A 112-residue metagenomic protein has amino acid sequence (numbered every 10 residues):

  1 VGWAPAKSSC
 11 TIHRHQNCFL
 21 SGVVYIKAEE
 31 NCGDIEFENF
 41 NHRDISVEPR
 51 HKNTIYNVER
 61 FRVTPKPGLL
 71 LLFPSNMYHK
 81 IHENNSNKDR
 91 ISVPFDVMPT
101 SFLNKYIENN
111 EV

Functional and structural regions predicted by a protein language model:
G2-L72, H82, D89, P99-E111: Catalytic core of non-heme Fe(II) oxygenases with the double-stranded beta-helix
